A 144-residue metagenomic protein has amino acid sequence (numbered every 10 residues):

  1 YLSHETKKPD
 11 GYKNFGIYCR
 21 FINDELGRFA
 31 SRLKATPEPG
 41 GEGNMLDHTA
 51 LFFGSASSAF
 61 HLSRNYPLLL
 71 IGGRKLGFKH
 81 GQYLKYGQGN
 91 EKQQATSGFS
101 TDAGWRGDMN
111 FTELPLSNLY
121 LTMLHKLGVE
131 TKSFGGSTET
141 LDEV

Functional and structural regions predicted by a protein language model:
Y1-V144: Ligand-binding pockets and gating/stacking loops
